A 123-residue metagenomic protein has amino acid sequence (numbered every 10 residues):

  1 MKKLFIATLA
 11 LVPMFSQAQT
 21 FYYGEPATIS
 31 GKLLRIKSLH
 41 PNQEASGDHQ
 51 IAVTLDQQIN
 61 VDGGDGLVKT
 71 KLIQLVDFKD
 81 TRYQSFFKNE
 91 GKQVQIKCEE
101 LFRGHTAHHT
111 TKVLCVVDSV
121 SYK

Functional and structural regions predicted by a protein language model:
L4-M14: Sec-dependent N-terminal signal peptides
Q17-Q19: Boundary of Sec targeting at the N-terminus
Y23-D56: Structural detector for short beta-strands of small beta-barrel domains
T28, D48-Q50, T70, N89-Q93 (+1 more regions): Extracytoplasmic
V53, R103-K123: OB-fold/S1-family single-stranded nucleic acid-binding modules
Q58-L67, R103-H108: Short, cysteine-centered beta-strand-loop-beta hairpins and adjacent loop/turn segments enriched in charged/polar
G63-F86: Beta-strand/loop nucleic-acid-binding surfaces
N89-T106: Flexible glycine-rich surface loops and low-complexity tracts that mediate binding to linear polymers
